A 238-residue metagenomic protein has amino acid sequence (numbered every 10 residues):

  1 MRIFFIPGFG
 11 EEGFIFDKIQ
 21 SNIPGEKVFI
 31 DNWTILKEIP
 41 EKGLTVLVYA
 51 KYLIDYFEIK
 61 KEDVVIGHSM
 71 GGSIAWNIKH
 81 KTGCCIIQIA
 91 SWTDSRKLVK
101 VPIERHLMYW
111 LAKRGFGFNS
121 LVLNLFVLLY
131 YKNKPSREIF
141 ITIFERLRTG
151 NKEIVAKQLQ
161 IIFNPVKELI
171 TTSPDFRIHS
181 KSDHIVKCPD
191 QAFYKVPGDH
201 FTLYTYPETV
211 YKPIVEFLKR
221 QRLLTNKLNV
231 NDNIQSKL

Functional and structural regions predicted by a protein language model:
F4-F9, H179: The conserved beta1-alpha1 loop
G8-E11, S69: Active-site glycine-rich loops that stabilize anionic/oxyanionic intermediates across multiple enzyme folds
D17, S21, K27-D63: Active-site loop/oxyanion-hole signature of alpha/beta-hydrolase fold enzymes
I66-A75: Gly/Ala-rich beta-loop-alpha elbow adjacent to hydrolase catalytic centers
T82-F116: Flexible "cap/lid" loop of the alpha/beta hydrolase fold
F118-N164: Conserved alpha/beta-hydrolase catalytic His-Asp/Glu region
E153-Q191, P197, F201-T205: Conserved serine/cysteine hydrolase catalytic core
G198-P213, V230-D232: Catalytic histidine-centered segment of alpha/beta-hydrolase-like enzymes
